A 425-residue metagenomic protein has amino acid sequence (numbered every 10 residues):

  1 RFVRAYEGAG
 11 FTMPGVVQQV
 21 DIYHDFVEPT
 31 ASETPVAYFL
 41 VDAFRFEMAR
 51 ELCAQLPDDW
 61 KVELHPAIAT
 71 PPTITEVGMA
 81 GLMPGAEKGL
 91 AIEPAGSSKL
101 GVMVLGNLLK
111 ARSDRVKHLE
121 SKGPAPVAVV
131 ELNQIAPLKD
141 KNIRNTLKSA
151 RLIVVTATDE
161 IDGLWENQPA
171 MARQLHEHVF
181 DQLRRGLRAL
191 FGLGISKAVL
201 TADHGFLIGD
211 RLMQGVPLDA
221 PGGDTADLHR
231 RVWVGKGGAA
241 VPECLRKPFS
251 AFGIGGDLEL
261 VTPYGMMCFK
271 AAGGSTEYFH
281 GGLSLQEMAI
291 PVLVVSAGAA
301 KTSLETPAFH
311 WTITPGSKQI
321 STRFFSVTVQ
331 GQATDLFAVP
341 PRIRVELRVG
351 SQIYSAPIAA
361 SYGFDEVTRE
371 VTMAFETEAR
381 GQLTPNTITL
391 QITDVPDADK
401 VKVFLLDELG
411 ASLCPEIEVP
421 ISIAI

Functional and structural regions predicted by a protein language model:
R1-I425: Feature captures the catalytic ectodomains and active-site-proximal regions of enzymes that hydrolyze or transfer
